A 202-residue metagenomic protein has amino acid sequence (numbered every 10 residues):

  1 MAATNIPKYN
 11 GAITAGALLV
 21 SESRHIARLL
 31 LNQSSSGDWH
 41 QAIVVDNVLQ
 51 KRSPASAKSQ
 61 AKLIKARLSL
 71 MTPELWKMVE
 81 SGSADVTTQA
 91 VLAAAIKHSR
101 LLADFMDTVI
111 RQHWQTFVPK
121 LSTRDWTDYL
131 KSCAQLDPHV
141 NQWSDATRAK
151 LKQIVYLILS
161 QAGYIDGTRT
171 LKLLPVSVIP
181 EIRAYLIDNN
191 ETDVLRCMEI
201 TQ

Functional and structural regions predicted by a protein language model:
M1-Q89: Eukaryotic partner-binding/assembly regions in large regulatory complexes
A12-G16, I26-L29, Q33, D85 (+4 more regions): Leucine-rich, amphipathic alpha-helical/linker segments
S23, L102-A103, T123, K152: Short, leucine-enriched amphipathic alpha-helices that occur as contiguous helical runs
Q33-S35, V118-L121: Short capping segments at the starts of secondary-structure elements
Q89-A93, K97-K120: Positively charged, polyanion-binding regions of nucleic-acid-associated proteins
I110, W114, A134-W143: Long, low-complexity intrinsically disordered regions
S122-L136: DNA-recognition alpha helix
N141-Q202: Accessory, usually C-terminal, subdomains that scaffold auxiliary metal cofactors
